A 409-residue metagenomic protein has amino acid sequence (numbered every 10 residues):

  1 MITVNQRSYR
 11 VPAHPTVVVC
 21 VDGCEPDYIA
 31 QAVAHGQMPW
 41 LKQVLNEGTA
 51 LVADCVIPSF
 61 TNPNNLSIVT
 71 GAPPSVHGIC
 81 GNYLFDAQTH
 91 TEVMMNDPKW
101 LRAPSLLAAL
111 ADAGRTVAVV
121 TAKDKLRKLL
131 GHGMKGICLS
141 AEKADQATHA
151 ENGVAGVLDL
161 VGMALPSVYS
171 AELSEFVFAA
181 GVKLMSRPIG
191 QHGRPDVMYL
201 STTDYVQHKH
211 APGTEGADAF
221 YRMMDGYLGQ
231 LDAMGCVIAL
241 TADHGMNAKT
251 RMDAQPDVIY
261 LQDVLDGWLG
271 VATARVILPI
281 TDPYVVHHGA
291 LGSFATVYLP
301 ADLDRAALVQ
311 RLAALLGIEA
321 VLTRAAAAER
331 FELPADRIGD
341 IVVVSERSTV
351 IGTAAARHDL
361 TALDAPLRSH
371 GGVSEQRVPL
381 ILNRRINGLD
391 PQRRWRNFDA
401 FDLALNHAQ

Functional and structural regions predicted by a protein language model:
M1-T49: Active-site-proximal N-terminal segment of extracellular/periplasmic enzymes that hydrolyze or transfer
H14, V21, S59-F60, L84-P98 (+7 more regions): Secreted, luminal/periplasmic, and some membrane-associated catalytic domains that remodel anionic oxygen-ester
V18-C20, V197-S201, A239, V342 (+1 more regions): Structural motif
D22, I68, L110, G181 (+3 more regions): A residue-level signal for conserved active-site and pocket-lining positions in enzyme catalytic cores
G23-P26, P58-S59, P74, D124-R127 (+4 more regions): Short, solvent-exposed loop/turn segments at secondary-structure junctions
A30-G71, A118: Short, structured active-site-proximal loop/turn typified by the sulfatase FGly-forming signature C/S-X-P-X-R
V69-A211, H287, S293, D304-A307 (+2 more regions): His/Asp/Glu-rich, glycine-adjacent segments that coordinate divalent cations and/or stabilize oxyanion chemistry on
D340, V344-A408: Low-complexity, glycine/alanine/valine/leucine- and proline-rich hydrophobic stretches
